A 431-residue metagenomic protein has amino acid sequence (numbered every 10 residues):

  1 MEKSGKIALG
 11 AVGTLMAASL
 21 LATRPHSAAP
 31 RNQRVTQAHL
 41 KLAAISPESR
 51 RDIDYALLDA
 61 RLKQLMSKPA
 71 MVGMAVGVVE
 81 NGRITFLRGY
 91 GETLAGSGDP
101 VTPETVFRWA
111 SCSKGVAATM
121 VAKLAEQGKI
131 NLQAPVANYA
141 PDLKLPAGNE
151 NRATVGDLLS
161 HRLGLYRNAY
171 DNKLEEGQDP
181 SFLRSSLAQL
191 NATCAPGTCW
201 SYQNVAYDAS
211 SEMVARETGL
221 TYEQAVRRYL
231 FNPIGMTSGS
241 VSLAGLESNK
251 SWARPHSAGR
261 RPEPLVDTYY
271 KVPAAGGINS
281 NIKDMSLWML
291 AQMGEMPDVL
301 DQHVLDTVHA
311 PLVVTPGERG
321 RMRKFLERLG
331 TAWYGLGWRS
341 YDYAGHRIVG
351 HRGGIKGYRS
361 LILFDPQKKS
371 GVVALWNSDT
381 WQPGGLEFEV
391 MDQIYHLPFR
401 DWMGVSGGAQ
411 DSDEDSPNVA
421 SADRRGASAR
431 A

Functional and structural regions predicted by a protein language model:
E2-L87, T218-R228, N232, K250 (+1 more regions): Catalytic loop of the DD-peptidase/beta-lactamase superfamily, centered on the K-T-G motif and neighboring
I45-R51, V106-R108, D142-P146, Y170-L174 (+4 more regions): Second-shell loop/turn segments in exported
D54, L58, T105, L132 (+6 more regions): Residue-level signature of the cytosolic catalytic core of signaling kinases
A56-K63, V76, G82, V106-V136 (+2 more regions): Active-site SXXK
L87-Y90, N168-L174, V241-G245, G384-G385: Short, solvent-exposed loop/turn and secondary-structure capping segments
P103, R108-C112, L124-Y166, Y170 (+4 more regions): Active-site helix/loop module of the DD-peptidase/beta-lactamase fold, centered on the serine-lysine SxxK catalytic
T154, V205-A206: Mid-domain, small-residue-enriched loop/turn segments at the edges of structured enzyme/sensor domains
S181-T193, S257-Y270: The feature captures the short pre-catalytic strand/loop hairpin that immediately precedes and shapes the active-site
